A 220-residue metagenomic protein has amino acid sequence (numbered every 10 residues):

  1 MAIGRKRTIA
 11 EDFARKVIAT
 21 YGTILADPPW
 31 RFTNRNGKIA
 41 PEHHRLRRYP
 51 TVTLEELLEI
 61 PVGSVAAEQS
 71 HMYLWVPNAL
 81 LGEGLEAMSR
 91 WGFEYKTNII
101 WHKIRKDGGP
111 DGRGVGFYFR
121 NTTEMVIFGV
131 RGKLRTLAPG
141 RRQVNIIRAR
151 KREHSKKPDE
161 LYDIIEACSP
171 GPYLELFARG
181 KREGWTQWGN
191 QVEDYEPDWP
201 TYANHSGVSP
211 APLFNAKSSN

Functional and structural regions predicted by a protein language model:
M1-N220: Class I S-adenosyl-L-methionine-dependent methyltransferase catalytic core
